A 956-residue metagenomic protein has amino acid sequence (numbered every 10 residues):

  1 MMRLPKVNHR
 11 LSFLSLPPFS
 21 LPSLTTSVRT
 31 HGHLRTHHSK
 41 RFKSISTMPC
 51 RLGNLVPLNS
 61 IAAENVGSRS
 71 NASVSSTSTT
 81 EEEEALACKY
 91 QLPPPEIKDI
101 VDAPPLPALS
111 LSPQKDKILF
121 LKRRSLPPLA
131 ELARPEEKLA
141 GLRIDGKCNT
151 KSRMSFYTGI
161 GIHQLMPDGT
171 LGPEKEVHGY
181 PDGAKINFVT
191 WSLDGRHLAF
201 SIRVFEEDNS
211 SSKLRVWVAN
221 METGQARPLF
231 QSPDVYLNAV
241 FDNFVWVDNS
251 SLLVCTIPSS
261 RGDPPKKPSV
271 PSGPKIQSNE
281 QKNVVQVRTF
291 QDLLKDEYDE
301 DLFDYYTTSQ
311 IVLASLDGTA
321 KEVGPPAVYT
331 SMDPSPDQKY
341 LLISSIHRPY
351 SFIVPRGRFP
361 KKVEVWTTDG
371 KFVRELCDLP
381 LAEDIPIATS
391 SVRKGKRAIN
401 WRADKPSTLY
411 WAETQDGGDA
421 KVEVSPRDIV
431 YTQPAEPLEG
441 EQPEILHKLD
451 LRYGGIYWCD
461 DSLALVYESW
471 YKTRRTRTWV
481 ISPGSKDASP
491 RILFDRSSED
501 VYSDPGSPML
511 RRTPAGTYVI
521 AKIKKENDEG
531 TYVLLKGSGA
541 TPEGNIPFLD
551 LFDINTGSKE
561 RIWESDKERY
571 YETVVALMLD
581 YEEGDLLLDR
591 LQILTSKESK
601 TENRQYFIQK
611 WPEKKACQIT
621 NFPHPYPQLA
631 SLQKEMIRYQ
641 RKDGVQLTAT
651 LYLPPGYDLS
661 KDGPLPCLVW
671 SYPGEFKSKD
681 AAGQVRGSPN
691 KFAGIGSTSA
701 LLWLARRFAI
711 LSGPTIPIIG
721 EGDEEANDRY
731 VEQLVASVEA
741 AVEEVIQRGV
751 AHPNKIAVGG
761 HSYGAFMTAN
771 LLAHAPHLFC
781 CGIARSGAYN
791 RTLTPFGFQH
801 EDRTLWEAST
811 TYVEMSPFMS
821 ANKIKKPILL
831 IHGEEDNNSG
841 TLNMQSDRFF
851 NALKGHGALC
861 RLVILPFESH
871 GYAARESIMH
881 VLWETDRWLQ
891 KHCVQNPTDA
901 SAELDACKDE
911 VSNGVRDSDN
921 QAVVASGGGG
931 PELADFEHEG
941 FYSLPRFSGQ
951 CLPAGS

Functional and structural regions predicted by a protein language model:
M2-R604, I608-K614, H624-S631, G683-Q684 (+4 more regions): Beta-propeller folds
Q338-K339, H347-P349, D404, V424 (+4 more regions): Serine-hydrolase catalytic core recognition
